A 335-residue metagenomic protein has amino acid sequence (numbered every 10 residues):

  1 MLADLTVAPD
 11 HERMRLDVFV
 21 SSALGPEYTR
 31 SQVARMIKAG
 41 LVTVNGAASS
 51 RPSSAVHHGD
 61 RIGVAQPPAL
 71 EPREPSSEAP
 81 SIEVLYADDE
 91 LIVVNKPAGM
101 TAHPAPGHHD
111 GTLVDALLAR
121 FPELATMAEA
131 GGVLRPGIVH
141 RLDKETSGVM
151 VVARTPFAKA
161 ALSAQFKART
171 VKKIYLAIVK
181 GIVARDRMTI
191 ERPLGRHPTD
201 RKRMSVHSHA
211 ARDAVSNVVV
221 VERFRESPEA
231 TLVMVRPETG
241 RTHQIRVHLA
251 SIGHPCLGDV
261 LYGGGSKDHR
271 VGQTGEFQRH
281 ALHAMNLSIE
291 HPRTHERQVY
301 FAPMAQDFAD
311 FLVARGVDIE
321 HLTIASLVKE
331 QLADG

Functional and structural regions predicted by a protein language model:
M1-G335: RNA pseudouridine synthases
